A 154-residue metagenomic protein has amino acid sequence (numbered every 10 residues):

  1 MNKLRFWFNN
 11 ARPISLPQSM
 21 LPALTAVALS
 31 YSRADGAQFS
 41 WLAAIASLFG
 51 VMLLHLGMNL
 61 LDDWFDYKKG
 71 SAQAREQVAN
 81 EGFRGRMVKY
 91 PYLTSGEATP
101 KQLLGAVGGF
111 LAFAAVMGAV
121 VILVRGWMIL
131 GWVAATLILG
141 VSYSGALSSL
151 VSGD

Functional and structural regions predicted by a protein language model:
M1-N9: Short, Lys/Arg-rich, polar N-terminal cytosolic tail immediately upstream of the first transmembrane signal-anchor
R5, I14-Q18, L42-A46, Q102-G109 (+1 more regions): Alpha-helical transmembrane segments of integral membrane proteins
F8, P22, L53-L54, F110 (+2 more regions): Hydrophobic residues within membrane-embedded alpha-helical segments of Major Facilitator Superfamily
N10-Y31: The first (N-terminal) embedded transmembrane alpha-helix
L24-T25, L29, G36-L61, G131-V141: Membrane-embedded alpha-helical segments that form the functional core of polytopic membrane enzymes, especially those
Y31-D35, D63, Y67-S71, L123-W127 (+1 more regions): Transmembrane helix-loop junctions in multipass membrane proteins, especially transporters and channels
M58-G109: Aspartate-rich (DDxxD/NDxxD/DxxxD) Mg2+/diphosphate-binding motifs and their adjoining helix-loop segments
Y90-D154: Intramembrane alpha-helical segments
